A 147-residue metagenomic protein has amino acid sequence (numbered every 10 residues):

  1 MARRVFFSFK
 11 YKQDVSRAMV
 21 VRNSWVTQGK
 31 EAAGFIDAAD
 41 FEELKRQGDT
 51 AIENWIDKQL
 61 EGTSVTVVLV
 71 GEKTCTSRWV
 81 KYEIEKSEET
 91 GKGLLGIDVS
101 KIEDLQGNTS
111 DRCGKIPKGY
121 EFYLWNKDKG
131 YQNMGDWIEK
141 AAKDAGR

Functional and structural regions predicted by a protein language model:
M1-G62, A142-R147: Conserved N-terminal substructure of TIR/SEFIR domains
R4-F6, V20, G48, E103-R147: C-terminal interaction surface of TIR/SEFIR-family domains
S16-V20, R78-Y82, N108: Generic recognition of short, well-ordered alpha-helical segments
G34-A39, D98-S100, N126: Residues at the C-termini of beta-strands that transition into short coil/loop
Q59-E85, G96-E103: Conserved beta-strand-loop-alpha-helix hinge of the TIR/SEFIR fold
E88: Anion (oxyanion) recognition and catalysis
